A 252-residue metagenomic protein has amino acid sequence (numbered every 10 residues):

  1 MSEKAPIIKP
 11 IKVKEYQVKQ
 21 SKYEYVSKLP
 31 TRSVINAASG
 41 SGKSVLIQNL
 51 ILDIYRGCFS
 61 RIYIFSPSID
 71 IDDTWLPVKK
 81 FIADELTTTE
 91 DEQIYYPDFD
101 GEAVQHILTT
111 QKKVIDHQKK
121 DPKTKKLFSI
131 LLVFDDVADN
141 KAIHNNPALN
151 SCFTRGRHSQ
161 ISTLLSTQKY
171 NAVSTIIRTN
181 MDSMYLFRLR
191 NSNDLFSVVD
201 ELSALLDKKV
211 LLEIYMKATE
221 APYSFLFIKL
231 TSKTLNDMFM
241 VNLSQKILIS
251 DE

Functional and structural regions predicted by a protein language model:
M1-K22, I69: N-terminal pre-Walker A segment at the start of P-loop NTPase domains
K19-S21, T31-G57, P67-I71, L76 (+1 more regions): Conserved P-loop NTPase motor cores
K28: Residues immediately N-terminal to the Walker A/P-loop in ABC ATPase nucleotide-binding domains
I62: An amphipathic, basic-hydrophobic helix/alpha-beta surface used to engage anionic, phosphate-rich ligands or surfaces
T74-E85: Short, aromatic/basic amphipathic alpha-helical patches
L86-Q105: Conserved P-loop NTPase mechanochemical-coupling segment
L206-L248: Conserved AAA+ ATPase small/helical "lid" subdomain
